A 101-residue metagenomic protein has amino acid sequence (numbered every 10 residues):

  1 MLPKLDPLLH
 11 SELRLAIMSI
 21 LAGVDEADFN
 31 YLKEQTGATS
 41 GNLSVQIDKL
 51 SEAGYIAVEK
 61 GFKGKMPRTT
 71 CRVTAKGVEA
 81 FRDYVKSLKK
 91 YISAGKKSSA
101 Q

Functional and structural regions predicted by a protein language model:
M1-L2, S19, E79-Q101: Amphipathic alpha-helical dimerization/coiled-coil segments that flank or bridge DNA-binding/regulatory modules
L2-N42, K63-G64, T70-R72: N-terminal helix-turn-helix DNA-binding core of bacterial DNA-binding proteins
Y31, A38-S40, M66, V78-A80 (+1 more regions): Short, surface-exposed linear patches
I47-S51: Basic amphipathic alpha-helical segments that dock to polyanions
G54: Glycine-centered, phosphate/nucleic-acid-interacting loop/turn motifs that mediate DNA/RNA or nucleotide
V58: Short beta-strand "wing" residues that participate in macromolecule-binding interfaces
V73-G77: Accessory beta->alpha helical hairpin/"wing" motif in late/C-terminal subdomains of nucleic-acid enzymes
